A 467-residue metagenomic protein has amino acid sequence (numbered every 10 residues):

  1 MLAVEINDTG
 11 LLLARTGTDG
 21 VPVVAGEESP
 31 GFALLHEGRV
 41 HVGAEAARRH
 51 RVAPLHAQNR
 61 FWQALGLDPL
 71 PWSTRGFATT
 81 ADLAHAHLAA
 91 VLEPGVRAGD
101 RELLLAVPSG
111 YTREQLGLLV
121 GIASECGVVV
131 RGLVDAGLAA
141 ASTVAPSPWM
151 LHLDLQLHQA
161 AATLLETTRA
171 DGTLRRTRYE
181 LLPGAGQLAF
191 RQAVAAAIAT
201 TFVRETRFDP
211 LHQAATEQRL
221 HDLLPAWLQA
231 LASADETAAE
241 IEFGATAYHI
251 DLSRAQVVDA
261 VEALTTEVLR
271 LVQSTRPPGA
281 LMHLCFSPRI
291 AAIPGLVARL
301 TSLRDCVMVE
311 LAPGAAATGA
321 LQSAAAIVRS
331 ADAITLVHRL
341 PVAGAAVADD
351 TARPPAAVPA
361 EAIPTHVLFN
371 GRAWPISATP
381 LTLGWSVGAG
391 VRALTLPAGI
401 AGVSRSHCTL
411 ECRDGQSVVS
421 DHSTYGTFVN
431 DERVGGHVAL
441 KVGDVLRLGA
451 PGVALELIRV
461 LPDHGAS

Functional and structural regions predicted by a protein language model:
M1-S29, V144-R176, V194, L224 (+1 more regions): Gly/Thr-rich phosphate-binding beta-strand-loop-beta motif of the actin/hexokinase/Hsp70
G10-L12, T16-A106, D235: Conserved phosphate-binding loops in N-terminal lobes of ATP-dependent enzymes of the actin/Hsp70/sugar-kinase
L88-L103, R204-Q213, T265-L284: Phosphate/pyrophosphate-binding loops at sites that engage ATP/ADP/AMP, CoA/4′-phosphopantetheine, polyphosphate
G127-H158, L321-A325: Conserved phosphate-binding catalytic cores of ATP/NTP-utilizing and phosphoryl-transfer enzymes
T167-R254, P288: Phosphate-binding glycine-rich/basic clefts of nucleotide- and phosphate-handling proteins, predominantly
A230-V347, R392: Helical "lid/coupling" subdomains associated with nucleotide-phosphate turnover
A331-P359, G449-S467: Regulatory inter-domain linker segments that are low-complexity and enriched for serine/threonine/proline
R372-I458, D463-G465: Forkhead-associated
